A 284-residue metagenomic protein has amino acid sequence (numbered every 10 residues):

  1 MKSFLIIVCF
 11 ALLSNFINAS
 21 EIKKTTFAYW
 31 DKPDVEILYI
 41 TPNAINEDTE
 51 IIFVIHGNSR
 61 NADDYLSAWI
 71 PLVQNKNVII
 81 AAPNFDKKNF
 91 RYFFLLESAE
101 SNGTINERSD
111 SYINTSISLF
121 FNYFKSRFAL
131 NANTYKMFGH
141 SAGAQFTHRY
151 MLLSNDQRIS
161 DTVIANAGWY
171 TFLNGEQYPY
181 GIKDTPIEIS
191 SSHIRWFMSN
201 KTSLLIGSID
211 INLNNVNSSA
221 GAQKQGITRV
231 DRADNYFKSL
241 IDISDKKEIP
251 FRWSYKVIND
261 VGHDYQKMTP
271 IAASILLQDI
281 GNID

Functional and structural regions predicted by a protein language model:
F4-L13: Sec-dependent N-terminal signal peptides
T25-T41, D48-T134: Serine-hydrolase catalytic machinery in alpha/beta-hydrolase-like enzymes
F53-I55, I206, I258: Alpha/beta-hydrolase
T134-K136, D161: Residue in the alpha/beta-hydrolase core beta-strand immediately N-terminal to the catalytic nucleophile
F138-G139, G143: Gly/Ala-rich beta-loop-alpha elbow adjacent to hydrolase catalytic centers
A144-N155, A272: Short glycine-enriched nucleophile-adjacent loop and the immediately C-terminal alpha-helix near the catalytic center
S160-D245: The feature captures the conserved acid-bearing segment of alpha/beta-hydrolase catalytic domains
N217, D234-D284: C-terminal catalytic histidine-bearing segment of alpha/beta-hydrolase fold enzymes
